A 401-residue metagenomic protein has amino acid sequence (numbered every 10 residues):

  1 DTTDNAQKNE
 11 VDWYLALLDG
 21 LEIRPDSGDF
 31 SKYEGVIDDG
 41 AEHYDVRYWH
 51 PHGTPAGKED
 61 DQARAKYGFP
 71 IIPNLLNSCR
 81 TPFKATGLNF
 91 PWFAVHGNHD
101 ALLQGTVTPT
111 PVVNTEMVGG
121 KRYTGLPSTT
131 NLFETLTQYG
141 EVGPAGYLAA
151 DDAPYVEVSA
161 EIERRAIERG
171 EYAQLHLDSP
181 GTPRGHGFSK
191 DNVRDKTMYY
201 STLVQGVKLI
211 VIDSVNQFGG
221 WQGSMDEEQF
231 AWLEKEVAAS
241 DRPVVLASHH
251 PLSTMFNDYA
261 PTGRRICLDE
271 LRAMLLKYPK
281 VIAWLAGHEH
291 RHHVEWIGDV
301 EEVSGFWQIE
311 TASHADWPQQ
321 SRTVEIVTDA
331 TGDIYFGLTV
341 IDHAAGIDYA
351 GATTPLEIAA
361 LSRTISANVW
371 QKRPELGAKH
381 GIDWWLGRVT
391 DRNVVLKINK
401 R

Functional and structural regions predicted by a protein language model:
D1, L88, F93-N98, D213 (+3 more regions): Active-site neighborhood of phospho(di)ester-bond hydrolases with catalytic His/Asp-centered motifs
D1-T108, V112-N114, V118-T124: Core catalytic region of metal-dependent phosphoesterases/phosphodiesterases, especially metallo-beta-lactamase-like
D4-Q7, H99-Q104, F218-G219, P251-F256 (+2 more regions): Active-site environment of divalent metal-dependent phosphoester hydrolases
L15, C79-A85, E234, L268-L275 (+1 more regions): Short amphipathic alpha-helical segments and helix-helix/interface helices
L15-D26, D100, Q217, A238 (+3 more regions): Sec-exported extracytoplasmic/periplasmic mature domains
S27-F30, A85-N89, D241, P279 (+3 more regions): Short helix-terminating capping/connector loops at secondary-structure junctions
E42-L76, A94, N114-A239, N257 (+2 more regions): Metal-dependent phosphoesterase/phosphodiesterase active-site architecture
N216-F230, A239-L285: Active-site-proximal segments of metal-dependent phosphoesterases and phosphodiesterases across multiple
